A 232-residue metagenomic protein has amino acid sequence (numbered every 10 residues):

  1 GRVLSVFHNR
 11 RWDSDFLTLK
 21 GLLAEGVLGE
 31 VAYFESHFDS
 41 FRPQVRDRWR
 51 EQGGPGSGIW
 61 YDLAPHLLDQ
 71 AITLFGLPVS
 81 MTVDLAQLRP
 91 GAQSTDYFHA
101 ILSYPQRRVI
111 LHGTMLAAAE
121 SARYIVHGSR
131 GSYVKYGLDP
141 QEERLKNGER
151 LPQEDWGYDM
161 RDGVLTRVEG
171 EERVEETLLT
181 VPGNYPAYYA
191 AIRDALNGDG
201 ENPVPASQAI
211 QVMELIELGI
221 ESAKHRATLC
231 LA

Functional and structural regions predicted by a protein language model:
R2-V3, R10-G91, R226: Predominantly a Rossmann-like dinucleotide-binding segment in NAD(P)-dependent oxidoreductases
L4, F34, M81, A100 (+2 more regions): Well-ordered beta-strand positions enriched in small/hydrophobic/aromatic, beta-favoring residues
L4-H8, I110-H112: Short catalytic-loop micro-motif centered on adjacent basic/acidic residues
H8-R11, F38, M115, Q208: Structured beta->alpha junctions
D13-F16, L67-L68, R161, Y185-A190 (+1 more regions): A general structural signal for well-ordered alpha-helical segments in protein cores
P55-Y61, V174-G183: A short glycine-threonine-serine/GTX helix/turn-capping micro-motif
D69-Q153, P186-N202: Contiguous beta-strand/loop segments that form the cofactor/metal-binding neighborhood of enzyme cores
L151, T177-L179, A187, A191-A232: C-terminal helix-rich "cap/oligomerization" subdomain common to oxidoreductases
